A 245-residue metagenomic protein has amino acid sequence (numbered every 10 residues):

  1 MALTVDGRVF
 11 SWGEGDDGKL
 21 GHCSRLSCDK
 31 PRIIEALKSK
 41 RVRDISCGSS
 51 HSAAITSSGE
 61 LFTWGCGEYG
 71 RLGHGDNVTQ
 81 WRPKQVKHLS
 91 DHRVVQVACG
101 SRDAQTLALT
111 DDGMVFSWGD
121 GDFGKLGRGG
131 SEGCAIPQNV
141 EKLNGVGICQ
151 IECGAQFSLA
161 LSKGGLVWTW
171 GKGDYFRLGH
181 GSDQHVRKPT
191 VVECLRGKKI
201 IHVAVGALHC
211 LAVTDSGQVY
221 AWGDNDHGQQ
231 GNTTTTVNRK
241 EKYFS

Functional and structural regions predicted by a protein language model:
M1-A2, S11, H51-A54, T63 (+6 more regions): Conserved core positions of repeat-based scaffolds
A2, R32-E35, S46, A54 (+9 more regions): Conserved beta-strand position repeated across blades of beta-propeller domains
T4, G15, G48-S49, T56 (+10 more regions): Structural signature of WD-repeat beta-propellers
R8, T56, E60, G100 (+3 more regions): Plant-skewed but cross-kingdom recognition/interaction modules and surfaces
F10-C28, C66-Q80, F116, D120-C134 (+2 more regions): Short glycine/serine- and acidic-residue-enriched loop/turn motifs that recur at repeat junctions
S24, K38, S46, D76-T79 (+8 more regions): Conserved loop/turn at the beginning of each blade in beta-propeller domains
D29, I34-K40, V86-H92, Q138-V146 (+3 more regions): Flexible inter-domain hinge/linker segments at boundaries of tandem extracellular adhesion modules
K30, R41, G48-H51, R82 (+8 more regions): WD40/WD-repeat beta-propeller blade-loop signature
